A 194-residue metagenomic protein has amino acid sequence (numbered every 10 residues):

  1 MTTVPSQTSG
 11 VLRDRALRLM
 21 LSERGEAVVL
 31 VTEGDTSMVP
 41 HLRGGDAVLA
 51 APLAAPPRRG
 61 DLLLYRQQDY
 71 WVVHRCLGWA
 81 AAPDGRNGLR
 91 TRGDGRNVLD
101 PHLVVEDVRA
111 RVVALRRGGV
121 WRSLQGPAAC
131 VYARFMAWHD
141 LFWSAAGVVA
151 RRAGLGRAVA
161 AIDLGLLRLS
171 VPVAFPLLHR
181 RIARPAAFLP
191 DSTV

Functional and structural regions predicted by a protein language model:
M1-A55, W121-V194: Protein maturation boundaries and topogenic segments
V31, W71-R75, L89, E106-A110: Small-residue-enriched segments and motifs
H41, R66-H74, P101-E106: Short coil-to-beta-strand transition motifs
A47-A50, L64, R90: Hydrophobic beta-strand signal
D61-L63, V72-W79: Short beta-strand-centered aromatic/proline hotspots
W79-A81, R111: Residue-level recognition of beta-strand microenvironments
R86-D107: Short solvent-exposed strand/turn elements
